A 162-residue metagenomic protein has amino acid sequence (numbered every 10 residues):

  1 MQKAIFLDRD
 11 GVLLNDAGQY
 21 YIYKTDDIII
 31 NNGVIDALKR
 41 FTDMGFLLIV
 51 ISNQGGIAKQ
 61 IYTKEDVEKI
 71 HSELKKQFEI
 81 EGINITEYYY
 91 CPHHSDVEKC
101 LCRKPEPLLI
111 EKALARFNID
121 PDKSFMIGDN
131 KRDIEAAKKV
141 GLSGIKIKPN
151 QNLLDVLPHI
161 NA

Functional and structural regions predicted by a protein language model:
M1-L47: Active-site neighborhood of HAD-like aspartate-dependent phosphohydrolases
I5, R9, E65, S72-I85 (+2 more regions): Asp-based, Mg2+/Mn2+-dependent phosphohydrolase catalytic module
G11, G18, G33, G45 (+4 more regions): Residue-identity detector for glycine
L13-N32, I57-D66, E81, H93 (+1 more regions): Metal-dependent phosphoesterase signature
L14-G18, N53-G55, Y89-C91, E111-L114: A short alpha-helix capping/helix-coil boundary motif
D26-D27, V50, I83, L153: Sparse recognition of residues in long alpha-helices and their boundaries
V34, L38-H71, E87-H94, A137: Substrate-recognition element of Asp-dependent hydrolases with the DxDx(T/V) motif
